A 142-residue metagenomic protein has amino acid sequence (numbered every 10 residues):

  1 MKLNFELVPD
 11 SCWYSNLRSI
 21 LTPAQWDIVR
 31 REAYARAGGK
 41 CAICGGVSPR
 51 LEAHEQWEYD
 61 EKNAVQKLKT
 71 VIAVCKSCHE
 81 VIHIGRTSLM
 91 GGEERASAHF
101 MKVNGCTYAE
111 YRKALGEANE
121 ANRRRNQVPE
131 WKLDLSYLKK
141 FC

Functional and structural regions predicted by a protein language model:
M1-V29, G46-S48, G91-C142: A boundary/linker detector
A24-E52, C75-S77: Short cysteine-rich loop/turn motifs with clustered Cys
A42-A73, I82, R86-S88: Histidine-centered nuclease catalytic patch
Y59-K76, E94-E110: Short microdomains enriched in Cys/His and/or Lys/Arg
